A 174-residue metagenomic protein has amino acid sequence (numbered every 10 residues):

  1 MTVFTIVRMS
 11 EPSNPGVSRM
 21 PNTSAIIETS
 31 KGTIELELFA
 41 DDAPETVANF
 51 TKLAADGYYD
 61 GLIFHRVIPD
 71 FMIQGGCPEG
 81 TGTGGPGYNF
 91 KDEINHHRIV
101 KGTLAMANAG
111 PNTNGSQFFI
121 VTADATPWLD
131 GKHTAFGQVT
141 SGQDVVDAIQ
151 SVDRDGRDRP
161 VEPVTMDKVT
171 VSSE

Functional and structural regions predicted by a protein language model:
T2-E174: Cyclophilin-like peptidyl-prolyl cis-trans isomerases
